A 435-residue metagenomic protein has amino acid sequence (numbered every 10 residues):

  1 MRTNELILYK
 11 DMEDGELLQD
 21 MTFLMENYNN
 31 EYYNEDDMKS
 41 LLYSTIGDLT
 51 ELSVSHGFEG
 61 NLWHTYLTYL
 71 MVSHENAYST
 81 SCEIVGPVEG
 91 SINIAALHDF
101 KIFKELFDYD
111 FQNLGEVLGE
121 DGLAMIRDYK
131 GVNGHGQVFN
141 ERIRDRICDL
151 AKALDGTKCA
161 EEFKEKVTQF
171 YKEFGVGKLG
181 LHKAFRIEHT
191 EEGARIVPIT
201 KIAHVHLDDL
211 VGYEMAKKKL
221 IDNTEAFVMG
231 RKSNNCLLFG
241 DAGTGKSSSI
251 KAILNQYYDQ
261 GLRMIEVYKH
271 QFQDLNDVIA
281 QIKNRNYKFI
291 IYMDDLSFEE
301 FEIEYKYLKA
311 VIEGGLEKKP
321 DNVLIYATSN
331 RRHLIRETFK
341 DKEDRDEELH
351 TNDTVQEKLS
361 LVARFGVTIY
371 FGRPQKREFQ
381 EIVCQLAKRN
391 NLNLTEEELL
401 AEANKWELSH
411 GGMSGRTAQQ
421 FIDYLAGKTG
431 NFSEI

Functional and structural regions predicted by a protein language model:
M1-A153: Intrinsically disordered, low-complexity N-terminal extensions of AAA+/P-loop NTPases that precede the structured
N133-I196: Interdomain "pre-motor" coupling segment immediately N-terminal to P-loop NTPase/helicase cores
I199-E225: N-terminal pre-Walker A segment at the start of P-loop NTPase domains
N235-I265, D277-N284: Walker A/P-loop
R263-I265, N276-P320: Conserved nucleotide-sensing/catalytic segment adjacent to the nucleotide-binding pocket in NTP-handling enzymes
E299-L349, D353: Conserved catalytic/switch belt of AAA+ P-loop NTPases
D346-L359, G366-Q380: Conserved AAA+ ATPase "SRH/arginine-finger" region at the nucleotide-binding site
T368, G372-I435: C-terminal alpha-helical "lid" subdomain
